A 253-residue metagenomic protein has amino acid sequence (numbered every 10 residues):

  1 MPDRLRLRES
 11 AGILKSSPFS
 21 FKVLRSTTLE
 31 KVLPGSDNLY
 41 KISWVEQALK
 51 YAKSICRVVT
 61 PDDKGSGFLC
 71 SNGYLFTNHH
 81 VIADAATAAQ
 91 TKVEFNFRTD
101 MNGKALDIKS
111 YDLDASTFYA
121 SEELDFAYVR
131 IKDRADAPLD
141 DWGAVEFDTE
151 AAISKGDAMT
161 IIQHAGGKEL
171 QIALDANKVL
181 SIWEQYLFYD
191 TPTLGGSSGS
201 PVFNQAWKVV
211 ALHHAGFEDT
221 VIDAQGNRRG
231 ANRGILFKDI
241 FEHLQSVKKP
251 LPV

Functional and structural regions predicted by a protein language model:
M1-A48: Non-catalytic propeptide/linker segments at domain boundaries
G12, G226, V247-K248: Short, flexible coil/linker elements and helix-boundary hinge sites characteristic of intrinsically disordered
E30-L39, S43-K64, F68-G195, F203-V209 (+2 more regions): Serine endopeptidase catalytic core focused on the charge-relay Asp
A127, I240-V253: PDZ/PDZ-like groove recognition
S198: Glycine-rich phosphate/pyrophosphate-binding beta-alpha loops
E218-T220: Short glycine/proline-centered loop/turn elements that form peptide/ligand docking sites
